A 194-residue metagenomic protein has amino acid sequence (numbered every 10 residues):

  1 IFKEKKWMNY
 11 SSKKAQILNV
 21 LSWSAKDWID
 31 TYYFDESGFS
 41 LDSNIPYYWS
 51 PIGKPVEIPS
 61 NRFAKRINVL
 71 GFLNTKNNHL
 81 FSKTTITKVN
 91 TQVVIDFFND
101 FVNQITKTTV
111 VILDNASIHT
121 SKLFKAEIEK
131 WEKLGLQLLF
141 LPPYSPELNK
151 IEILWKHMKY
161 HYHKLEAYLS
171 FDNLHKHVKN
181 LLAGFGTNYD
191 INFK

Functional and structural regions predicted by a protein language model:
I1-K194: Short functional hotspots at interaction and active-site rims
